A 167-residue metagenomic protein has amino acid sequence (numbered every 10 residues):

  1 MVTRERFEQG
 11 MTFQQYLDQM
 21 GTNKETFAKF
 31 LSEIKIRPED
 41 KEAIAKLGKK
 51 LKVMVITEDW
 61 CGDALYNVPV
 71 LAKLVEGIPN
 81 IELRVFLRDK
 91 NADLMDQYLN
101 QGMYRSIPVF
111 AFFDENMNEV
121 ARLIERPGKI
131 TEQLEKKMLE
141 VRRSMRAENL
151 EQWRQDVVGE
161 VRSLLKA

Functional and structural regions predicted by a protein language model:
M1-K52, E76-E82, D96-S106, E115-A167: Non-globular targeting/processing and membrane-anchoring segments
L31-I34, G62-L65, R88-N91: A short linear-motif detector with a strong N-terminal bias
E42-L74: Local sequence-structure signature of Cys/Sec-based thiol-disulfide redox active-site neighborhoods
M54-T57, L71, P79-L94, F113: Thiol-based oxidoreductase modules, predominantly thioredoxin-like and allied folds used for disulfide exchange
V109-A111: Short acidic loop-to-beta-strand element that houses the catalytic metal-binding Asp/Glu of nuclease active sites
